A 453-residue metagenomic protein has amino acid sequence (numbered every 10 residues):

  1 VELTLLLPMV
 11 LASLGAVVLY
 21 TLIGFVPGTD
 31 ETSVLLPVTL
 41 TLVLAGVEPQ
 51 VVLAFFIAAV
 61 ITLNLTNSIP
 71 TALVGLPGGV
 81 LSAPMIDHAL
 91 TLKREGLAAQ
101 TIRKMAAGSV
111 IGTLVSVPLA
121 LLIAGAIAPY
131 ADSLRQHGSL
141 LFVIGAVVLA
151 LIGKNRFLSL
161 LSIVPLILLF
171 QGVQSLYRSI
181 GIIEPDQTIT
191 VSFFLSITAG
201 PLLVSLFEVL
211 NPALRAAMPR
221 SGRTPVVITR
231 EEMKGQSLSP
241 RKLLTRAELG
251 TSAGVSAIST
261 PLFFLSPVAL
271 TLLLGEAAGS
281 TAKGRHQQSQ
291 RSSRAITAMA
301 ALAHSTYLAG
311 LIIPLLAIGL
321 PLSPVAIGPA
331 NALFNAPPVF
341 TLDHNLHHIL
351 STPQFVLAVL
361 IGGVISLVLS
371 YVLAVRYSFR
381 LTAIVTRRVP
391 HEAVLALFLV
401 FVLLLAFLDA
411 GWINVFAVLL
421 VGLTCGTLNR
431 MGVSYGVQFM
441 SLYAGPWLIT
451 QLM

Functional and structural regions predicted by a protein language model:
V1-E48, G125-S133, D186-S292: Helix-loop-helix hairpins and the membrane-proximal interhelical loops of multi-pass alpha-helical transport proteins
L3-L14, A45-I57, L134-S139, L244-A253 (+4 more regions): Membrane-interfacial loop-to-helix junctions in multi-pass transporters
G15-Y20, L36-T39, F142-V148, V255-S259 (+3 more regions): Hydrophobic, membrane-inserted alpha-helices
A16-E31, L63-G75, L149-G153, A257-P267 (+3 more regions): Transmembrane alpha-helix interface/packing and boundary motifs in multi-pass membrane proteins, characterized by
T32, V52, Q100-I102, S159-L160 (+2 more regions): Alpha-helical transmembrane segments and their helix-entry boundary regions
V34-V43, A326, F334, C425: Hydrophobic alpha-helical segments within and immediately flanking transmembrane helices of multi-pass membrane proteins
I57-F142, L270-L395: Helix-loop-helix junctions within the multi-pass membrane cores of secondary transporters/permeases
R103-N211, P337-M453: Membrane-embedded alpha-helical modules
